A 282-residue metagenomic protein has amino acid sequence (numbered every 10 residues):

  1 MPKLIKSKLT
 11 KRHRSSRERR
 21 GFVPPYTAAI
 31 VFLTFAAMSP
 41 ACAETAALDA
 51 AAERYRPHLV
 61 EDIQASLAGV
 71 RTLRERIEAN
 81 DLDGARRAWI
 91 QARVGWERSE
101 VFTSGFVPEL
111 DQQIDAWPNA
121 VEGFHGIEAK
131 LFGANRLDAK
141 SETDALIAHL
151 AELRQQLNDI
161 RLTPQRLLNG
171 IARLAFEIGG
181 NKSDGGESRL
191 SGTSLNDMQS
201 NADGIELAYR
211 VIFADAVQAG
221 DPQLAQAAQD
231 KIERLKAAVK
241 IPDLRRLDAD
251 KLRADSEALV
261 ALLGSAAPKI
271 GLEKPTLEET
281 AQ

Functional and structural regions predicted by a protein language model:
M1-R20: N-terminal secretory signal peptides that target proteins for export/translocation
S7, V23-A28: N-terminal polybasic/positive-inside topogenic patches
R20-G21, A36: Generic N-terminal simple sequence motifs
Y26-A37: Bacterial N-terminal signal peptides
E44-Q282: Mature extracytoplasmic or organellar-lumen-exposed domains after removal of signal/transit peptides
